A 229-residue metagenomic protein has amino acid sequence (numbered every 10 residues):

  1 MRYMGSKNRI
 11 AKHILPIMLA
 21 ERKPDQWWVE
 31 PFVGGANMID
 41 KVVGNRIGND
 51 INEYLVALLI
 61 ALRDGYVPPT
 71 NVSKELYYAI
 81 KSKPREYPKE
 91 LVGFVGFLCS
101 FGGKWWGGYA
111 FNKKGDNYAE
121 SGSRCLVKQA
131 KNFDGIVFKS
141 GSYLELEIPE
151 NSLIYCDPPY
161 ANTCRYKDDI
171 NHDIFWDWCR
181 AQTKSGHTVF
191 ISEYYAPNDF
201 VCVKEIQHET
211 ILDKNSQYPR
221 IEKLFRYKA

Functional and structural regions predicted by a protein language model:
M1-I51, I136-Y155, Y160-A229: Class I S-adenosyl-L-methionine
G44-S140, L144-E145: Class I S-adenosyl-L-methionine-dependent methyltransferase module
